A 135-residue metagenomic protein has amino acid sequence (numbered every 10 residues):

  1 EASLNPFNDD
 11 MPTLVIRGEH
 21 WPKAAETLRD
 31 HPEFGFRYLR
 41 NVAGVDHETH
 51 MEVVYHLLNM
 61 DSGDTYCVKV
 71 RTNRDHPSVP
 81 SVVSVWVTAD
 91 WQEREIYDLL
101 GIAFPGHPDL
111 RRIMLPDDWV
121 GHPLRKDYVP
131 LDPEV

Functional and structural regions predicted by a protein language model:
E1-V135: Terminal low-complexity/charged segments
